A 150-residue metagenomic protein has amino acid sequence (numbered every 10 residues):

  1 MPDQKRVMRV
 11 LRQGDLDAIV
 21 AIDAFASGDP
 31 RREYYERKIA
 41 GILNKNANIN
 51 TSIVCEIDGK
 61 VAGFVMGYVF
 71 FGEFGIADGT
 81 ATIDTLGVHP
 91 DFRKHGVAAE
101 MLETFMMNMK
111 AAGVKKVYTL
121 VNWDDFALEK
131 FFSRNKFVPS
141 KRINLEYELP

Functional and structural regions predicted by a protein language model:
M1-G14, P150: Conserved N-terminal entry element of GNAT/NAT acetyltransferase domains
M1-P2, L120, S133-P150: Terminal substrate-recognition subdomain of acyl/acetyltransferases
R6, Q13-G14, A21, F25-D78 (+1 more regions): Acetyl-CoA-dependent GNAT
L11, L86-V88, V121: Hydrophobic adenine-recognition pocket in adenosine-nucleotide-binding enzymes
V88, K94-M107, S133-R134: Conserved acetyl-CoA-binding loop-helix of GNAT-fold acetyltransferases
A99, A111, W123-K141: Conserved active-site alpha-helix within GNAT-family acetyltransferase domains
M109-V121: Conserved GNAT acetyl-CoA-binding A-motif
